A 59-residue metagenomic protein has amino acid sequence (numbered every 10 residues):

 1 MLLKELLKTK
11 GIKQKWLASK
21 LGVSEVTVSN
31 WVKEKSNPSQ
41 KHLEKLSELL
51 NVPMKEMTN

Functional and structural regions predicted by a protein language model:
M1-K13: A short, Lys/Arg-rich alpha-helix, primarily the initiator
K8, S19, N30, E48: Alpha-helical residues within the helix-turn-helix
L17-A18, V28-W31, M57: Conserved hydrophobic/aromatic packing and binding residues within compact polymer-binding modules
V23-N37: Recognition helix of helix-turn-helix/homeodomain-like DNA-binding domains that insert into the DNA major groove
K41-E56: DNA major-groove recognition helix of helix-turn-helix/homeodomain DNA-binding modules
